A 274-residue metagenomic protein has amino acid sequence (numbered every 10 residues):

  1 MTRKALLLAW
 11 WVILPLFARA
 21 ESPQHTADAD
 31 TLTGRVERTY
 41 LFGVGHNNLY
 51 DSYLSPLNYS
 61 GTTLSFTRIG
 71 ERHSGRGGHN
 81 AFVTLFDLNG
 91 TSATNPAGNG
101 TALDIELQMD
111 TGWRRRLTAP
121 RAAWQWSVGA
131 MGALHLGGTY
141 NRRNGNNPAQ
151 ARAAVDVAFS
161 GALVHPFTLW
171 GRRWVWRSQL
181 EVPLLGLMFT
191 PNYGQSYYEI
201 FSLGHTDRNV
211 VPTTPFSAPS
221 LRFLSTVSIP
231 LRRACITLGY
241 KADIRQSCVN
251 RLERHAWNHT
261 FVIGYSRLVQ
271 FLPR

Functional and structural regions predicted by a protein language model:
A20-V83: Short glycine/proline- and aromatic-enriched beta-strand/turn motifs that initiate or cap beta-hairpins
H25-V36, R72-A81, R116-W126, T168-V175 (+2 more regions): Short loop/turn motifs that connect adjacent beta-strands in outer-membrane beta-barrel proteins
V36, N58-F66, N80, T101-M109 (+4 more regions): Residues that define the transmembrane beta-barrel architecture of outer-membrane proteins
Y40-V44, F82-F86, W126-G132, W176-L180 (+1 more regions): Membrane-embedded beta-strand positions of outer-membrane beta-barrel proteins
V44, L64-H73, L107-R115, A130 (+4 more regions): Residues on the lipid-exposed face of transmembrane beta-strands in outer-membrane beta-barrel proteins
V44-Y50, L88-S92, G132-Y140, H165 (+4 more regions): Transmembrane beta-strands of outer-membrane beta-barrel pores
N146-R233: Outer-membrane beta-barrel transmembrane domain signature
W257-R274: Outer-membrane beta-barrel "beta-signal"
